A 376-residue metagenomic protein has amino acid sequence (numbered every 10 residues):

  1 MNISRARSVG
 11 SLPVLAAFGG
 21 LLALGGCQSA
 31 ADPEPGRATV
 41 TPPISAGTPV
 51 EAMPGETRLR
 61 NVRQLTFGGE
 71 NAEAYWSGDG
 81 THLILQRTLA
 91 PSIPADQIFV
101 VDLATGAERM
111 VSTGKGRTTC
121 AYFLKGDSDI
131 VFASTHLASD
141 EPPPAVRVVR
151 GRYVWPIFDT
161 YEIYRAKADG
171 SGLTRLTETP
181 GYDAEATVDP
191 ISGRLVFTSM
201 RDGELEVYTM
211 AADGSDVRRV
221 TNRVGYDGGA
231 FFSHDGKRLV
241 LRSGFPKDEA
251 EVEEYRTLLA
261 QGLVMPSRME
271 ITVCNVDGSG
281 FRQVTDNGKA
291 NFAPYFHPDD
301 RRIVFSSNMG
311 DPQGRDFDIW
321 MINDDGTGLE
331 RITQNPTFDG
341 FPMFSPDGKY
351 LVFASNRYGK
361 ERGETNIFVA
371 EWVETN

Functional and structural regions predicted by a protein language model:
L24-G26: C-terminal motif of bacterial Sec signal peptides marking the signal peptidase cleavage site
Q28-A30: Bacterial signal peptide processing site
G36-R60, Y161: Blade/loop signatures of beta-propeller domains
F67-E70, Q86-I98, T113-T118, A133-I163 (+8 more regions): A flexible loop/linker signature enriched in serine peptidases of the S9 family
G78-D79, K125-G126, P190-I191, H234-D235 (+2 more regions): Residue-level detector of Asp-centered blade-edge/turn motifs that repeat once per structural unit in beta-propeller
G80-I84, I130, L195, L239 (+2 more regions): Hydrophobic beta-strand positions that form the internal "hydrophobic ladder" of WD40/Gbeta-like beta-propeller blades
D102-G106, K167-S171, A211-S215, N275-S279 (+2 more regions): Short loop/turn segments that connect beta-strands within beta-propeller blades
